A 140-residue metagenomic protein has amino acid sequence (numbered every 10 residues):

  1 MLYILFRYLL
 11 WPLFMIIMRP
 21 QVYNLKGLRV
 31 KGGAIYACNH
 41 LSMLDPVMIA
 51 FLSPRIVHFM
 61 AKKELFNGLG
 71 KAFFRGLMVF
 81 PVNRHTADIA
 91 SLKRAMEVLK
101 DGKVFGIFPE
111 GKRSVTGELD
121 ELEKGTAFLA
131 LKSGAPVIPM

Functional and structural regions predicted by a protein language model:
M1-F6: Helix-enriched interaction subdomains in cytosolic or periplasmic regions, typified by TIR/SEFIR signaling/NADase cores
R7, I16-M140: Soluble catalytic domains of membrane acyltransferases
